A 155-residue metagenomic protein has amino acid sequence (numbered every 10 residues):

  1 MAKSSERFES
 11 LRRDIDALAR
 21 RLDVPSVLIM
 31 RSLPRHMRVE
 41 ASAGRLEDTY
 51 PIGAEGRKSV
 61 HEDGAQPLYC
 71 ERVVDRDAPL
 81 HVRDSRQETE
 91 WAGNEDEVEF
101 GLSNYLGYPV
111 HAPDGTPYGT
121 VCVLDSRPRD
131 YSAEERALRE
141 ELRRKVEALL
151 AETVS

Functional and structural regions predicted by a protein language model:
M1-Q66, R136, E140-K145, L149-S155: Intrinsically disordered, low-complexity terminal regulatory regions
S26, C70, G107, T120: Short hydrophobic/aromatic beta-strand element in the GNAT-like acyltransferase core that lines or flanks the acyl-donor
S32, H36-M37, T49-N94, F100-S103: Regulatory sensory and allosteric helical modules in signal-transduction proteins and certain transcription factors
S42-G44, D84, C122: Short clusters of small/polar residues that mark proteolytic maturation junctions
N104-A112: A short, aliphatic-rich beta-strand micro-motif
T120-R129: Short beta-strand-to-loop transition segments that serve as allosteric relay/switch motifs in sensory/regulatory domains
Y131-A133: Well-ordered alpha/beta subsegment
